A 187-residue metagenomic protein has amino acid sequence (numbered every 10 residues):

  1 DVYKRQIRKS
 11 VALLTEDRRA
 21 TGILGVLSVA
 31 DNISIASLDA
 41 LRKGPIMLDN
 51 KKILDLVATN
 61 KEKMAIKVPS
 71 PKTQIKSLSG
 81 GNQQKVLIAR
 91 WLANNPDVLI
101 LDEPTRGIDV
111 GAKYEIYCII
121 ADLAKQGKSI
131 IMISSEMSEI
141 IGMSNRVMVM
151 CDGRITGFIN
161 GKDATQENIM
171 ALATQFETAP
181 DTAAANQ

Functional and structural regions predicted by a protein language model:
V2-Y3: Short, small-residue-biased leader/transition segments that mark boundaries at the very start of proteins
S10, I119, M143-R146, Q166 (+1 more regions): The short alpha-helix immediately C-terminal to the Walker A/P-loop
V11-E16, T21, S129-I131: ABC nucleotide-binding domain signature
R19-T21, D39-A40, A164: Conserved nucleotide-binding/hydrolysis micro-motifs of P-loop NTPases
L24-F158: Helical hairpin unit composed of two closely spaced alpha helices linked by a short loop
G44, R154-T178: Conserved beta-strand-loop-alpha-helix hinge in the C-terminal portion of ABC ATPase nucleotide-binding domains
E177-Q187: ABC-family P-loop ATPase nucleotide-binding domain
